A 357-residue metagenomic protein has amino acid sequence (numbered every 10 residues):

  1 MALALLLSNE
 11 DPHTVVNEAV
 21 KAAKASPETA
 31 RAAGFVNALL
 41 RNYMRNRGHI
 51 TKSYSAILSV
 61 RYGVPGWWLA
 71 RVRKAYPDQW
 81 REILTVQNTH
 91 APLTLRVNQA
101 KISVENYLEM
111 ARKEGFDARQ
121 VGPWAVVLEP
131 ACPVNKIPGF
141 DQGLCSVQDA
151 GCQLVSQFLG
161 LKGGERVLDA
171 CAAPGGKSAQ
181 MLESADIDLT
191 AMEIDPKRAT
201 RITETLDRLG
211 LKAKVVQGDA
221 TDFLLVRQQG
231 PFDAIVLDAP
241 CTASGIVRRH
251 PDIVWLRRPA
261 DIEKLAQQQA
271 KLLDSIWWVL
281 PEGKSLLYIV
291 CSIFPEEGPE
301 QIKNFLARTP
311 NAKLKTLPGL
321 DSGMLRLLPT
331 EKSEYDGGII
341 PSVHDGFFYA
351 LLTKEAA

Functional and structural regions predicted by a protein language model:
M1-A357: S-adenosylmethionine
